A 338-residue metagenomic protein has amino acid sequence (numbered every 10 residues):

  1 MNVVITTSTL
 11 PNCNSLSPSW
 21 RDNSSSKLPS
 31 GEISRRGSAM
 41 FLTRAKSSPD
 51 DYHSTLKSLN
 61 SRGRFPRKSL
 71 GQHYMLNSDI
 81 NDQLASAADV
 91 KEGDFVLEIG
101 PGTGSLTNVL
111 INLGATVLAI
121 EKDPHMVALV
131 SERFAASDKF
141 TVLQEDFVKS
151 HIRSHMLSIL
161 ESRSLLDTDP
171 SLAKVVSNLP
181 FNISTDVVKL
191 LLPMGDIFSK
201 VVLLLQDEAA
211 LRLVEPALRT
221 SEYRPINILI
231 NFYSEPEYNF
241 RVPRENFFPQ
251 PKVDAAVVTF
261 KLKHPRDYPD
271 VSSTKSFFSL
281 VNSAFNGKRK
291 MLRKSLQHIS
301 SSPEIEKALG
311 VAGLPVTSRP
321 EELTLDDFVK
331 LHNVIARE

Functional and structural regions predicted by a protein language model:
N2-N282, K330, R337: Catalytic cores of RNA-modifying enzymes
V253-A256, F260-L262, Y268-I305, A312-P315 (+1 more regions): An accessory alpha-helical subdomain
E321-E338: C-terminal beta-strand-rich structural cap/linker in extracellular carbohydrate-active enzymes
